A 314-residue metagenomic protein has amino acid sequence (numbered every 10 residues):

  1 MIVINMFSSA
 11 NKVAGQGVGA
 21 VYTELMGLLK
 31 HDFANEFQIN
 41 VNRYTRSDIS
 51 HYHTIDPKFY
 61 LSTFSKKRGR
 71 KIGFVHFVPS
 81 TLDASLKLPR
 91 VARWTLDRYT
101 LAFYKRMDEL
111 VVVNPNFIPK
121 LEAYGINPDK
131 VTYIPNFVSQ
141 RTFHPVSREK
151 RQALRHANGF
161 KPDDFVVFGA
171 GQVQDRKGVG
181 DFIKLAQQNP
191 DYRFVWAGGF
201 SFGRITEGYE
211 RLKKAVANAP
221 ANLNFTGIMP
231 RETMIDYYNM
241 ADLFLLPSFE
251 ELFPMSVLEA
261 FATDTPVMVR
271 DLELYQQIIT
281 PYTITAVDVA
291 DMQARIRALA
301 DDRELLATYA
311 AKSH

Functional and structural regions predicted by a protein language model:
V91-L110, K213: Membrane-proximal helix-turn-helix segments that form the acceptor-binding/catalytic region of lipid-linked
K161-K177, I183-Q187, V195: Conserved donor-binding/catalytic core segment of Leloir-type glycosyltransferases
R193-E210, G227: Glycosyltransferase donor-sugar binding loop
G208-E232: Nucleotide-activated donor-binding/catalytic signature segment of Leloir-type glycosyltransferases, i.e., the conserved
I228, D236-A241: Short alpha-helical donor nucleotide-sugar binding micro-motif in glycosyltransferases
F249: Aromatic "clamp/platform" in nucleotide-sugar-dependent glycosyltransferases that forms part of the donor/acceptor
A262, P266-V269: Short hydrophobic beta-strand element within catalytic cores of glycosyltransferases and related nucleotide-activated
V269, T280-D291, R297-E304: Conserved acidic donor-binding segment of nucleotide-sugar-dependent glycosyltransferases
